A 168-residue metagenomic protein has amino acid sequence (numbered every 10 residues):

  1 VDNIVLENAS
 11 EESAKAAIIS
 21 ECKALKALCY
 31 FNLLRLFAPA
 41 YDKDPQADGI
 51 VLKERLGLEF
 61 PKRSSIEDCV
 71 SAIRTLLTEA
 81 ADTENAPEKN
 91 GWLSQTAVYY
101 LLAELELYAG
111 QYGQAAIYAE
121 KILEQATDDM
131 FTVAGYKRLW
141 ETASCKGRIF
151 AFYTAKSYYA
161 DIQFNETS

Functional and structural regions predicted by a protein language model:
V1-L36, A81-N85: Conserved, well-structured interaction surfaces
L34-Y41, E88, Y108-Q111: Short coil/turn linking the two alpha-helices of tandem helical-hairpin repeats
A116-S168: Hydrophobic-face positions in mid-chain alpha helices that act as interaction patches
